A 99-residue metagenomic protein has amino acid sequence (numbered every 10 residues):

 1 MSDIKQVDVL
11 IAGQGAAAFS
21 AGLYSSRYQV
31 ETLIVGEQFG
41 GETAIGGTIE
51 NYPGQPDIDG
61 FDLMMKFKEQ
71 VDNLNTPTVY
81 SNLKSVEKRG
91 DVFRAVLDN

Functional and structural regions predicted by a protein language model:
M1, E31, N75-P77: Intrinsically disordered/low-complexity terminal segments and short unstructured peptides
S2-A17: Beta1/beta-strand and adjacent pyrophosphate-binding region of the FAD-binding site in flavoprotein oxidoreductases
D3-V7, Y28, V79, R89-D91: Residue-level preference for short coil/turn positions at secondary-structure junctions
V9-I11, S25, L83, A95: Hydrophobic packing within well-folded, soluble alpha/beta domains
L10-A12, S26-I45: Glycine-rich FAD pyrophosphate-binding loop
A18, G41, I58: Flexible, glycine-rich phosphate/dinucleotide-binding loops and adjacent beta-alpha linkers at cofactor/substrate
A44-N99: N-terminal Rossmann-like dinucleotide/flavin-binding domain of flavoprotein oxidoreductases that bind FAD/FMN
